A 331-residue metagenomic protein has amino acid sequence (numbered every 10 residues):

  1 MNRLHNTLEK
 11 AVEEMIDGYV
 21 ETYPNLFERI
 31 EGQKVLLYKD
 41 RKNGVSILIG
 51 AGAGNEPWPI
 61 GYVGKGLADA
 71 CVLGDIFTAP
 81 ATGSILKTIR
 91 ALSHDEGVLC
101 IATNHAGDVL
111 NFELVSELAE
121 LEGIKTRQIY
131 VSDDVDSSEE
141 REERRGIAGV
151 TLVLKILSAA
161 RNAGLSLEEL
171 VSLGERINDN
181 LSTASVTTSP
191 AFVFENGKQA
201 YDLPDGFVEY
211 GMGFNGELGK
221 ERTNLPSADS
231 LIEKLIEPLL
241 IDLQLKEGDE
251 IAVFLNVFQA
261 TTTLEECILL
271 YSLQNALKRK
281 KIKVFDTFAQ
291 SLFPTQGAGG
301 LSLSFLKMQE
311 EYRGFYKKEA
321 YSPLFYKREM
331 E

Functional and structural regions predicted by a protein language model:
M1-I47, E310-E331: N-terminal amphipathic/basic leader segments beginning at the initiator methionine
N2, V45-G52, A68-C71, G97-A106 (+4 more regions): Short glycine-rich or small-residue beta-strand-to-loop segments that form or flank ligand, phosphate, metal/Fe-S
N55, G61-D95: Glycine-rich oxoanion-binding loops at beta->alpha junctions
C71-I76, E120-E143, R279-K280: Short, acidic/small-residue loops that bind anionic groups at enzyme active sites
V109-G123, E265-Y271: Short Gly/Thr/Asp-enriched flexible loops that form oxyanion-binding sites at enzyme active sites
Y130-E169, L173-N180: Short alpha-helices
A163-I268: Mixed-charge interfacial surface used for oligomerization/domain docking and macromolecular partner engagement
P238-E331: C-terminal non-catalytic interaction/assembly regions of soluble proteins
